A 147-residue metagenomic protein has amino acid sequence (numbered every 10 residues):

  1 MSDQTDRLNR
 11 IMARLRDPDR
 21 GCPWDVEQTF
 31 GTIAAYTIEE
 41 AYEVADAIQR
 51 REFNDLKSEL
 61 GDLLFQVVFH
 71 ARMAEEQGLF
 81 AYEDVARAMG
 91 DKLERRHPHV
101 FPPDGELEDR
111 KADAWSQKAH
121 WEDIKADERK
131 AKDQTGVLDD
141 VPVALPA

Functional and structural regions predicted by a protein language model:
M1-E59, F65-A147: Flexible "arm" and connector segments at domain edges
